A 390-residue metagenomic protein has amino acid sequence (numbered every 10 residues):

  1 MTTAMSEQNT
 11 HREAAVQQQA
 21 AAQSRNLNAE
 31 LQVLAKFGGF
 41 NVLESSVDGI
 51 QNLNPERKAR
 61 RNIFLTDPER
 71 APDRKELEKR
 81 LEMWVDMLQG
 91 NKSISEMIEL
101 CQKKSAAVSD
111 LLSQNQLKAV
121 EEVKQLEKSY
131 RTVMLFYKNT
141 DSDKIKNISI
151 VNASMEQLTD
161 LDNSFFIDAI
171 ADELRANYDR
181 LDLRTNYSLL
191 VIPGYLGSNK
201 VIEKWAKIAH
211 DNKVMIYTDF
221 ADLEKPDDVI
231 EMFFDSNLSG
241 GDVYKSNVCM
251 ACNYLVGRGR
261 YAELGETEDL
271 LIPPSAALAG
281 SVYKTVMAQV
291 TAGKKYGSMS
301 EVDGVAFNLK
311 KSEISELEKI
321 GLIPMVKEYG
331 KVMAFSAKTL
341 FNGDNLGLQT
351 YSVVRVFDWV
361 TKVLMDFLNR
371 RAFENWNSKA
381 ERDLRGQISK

Functional and structural regions predicted by a protein language model:
T2-K118, P193-G194, K225, V229 (+1 more regions): Structured, hydrophobic secondary-structure cores that serve as assembly/anchoring elements
K79-T285: Extracellular Cys-Trp
